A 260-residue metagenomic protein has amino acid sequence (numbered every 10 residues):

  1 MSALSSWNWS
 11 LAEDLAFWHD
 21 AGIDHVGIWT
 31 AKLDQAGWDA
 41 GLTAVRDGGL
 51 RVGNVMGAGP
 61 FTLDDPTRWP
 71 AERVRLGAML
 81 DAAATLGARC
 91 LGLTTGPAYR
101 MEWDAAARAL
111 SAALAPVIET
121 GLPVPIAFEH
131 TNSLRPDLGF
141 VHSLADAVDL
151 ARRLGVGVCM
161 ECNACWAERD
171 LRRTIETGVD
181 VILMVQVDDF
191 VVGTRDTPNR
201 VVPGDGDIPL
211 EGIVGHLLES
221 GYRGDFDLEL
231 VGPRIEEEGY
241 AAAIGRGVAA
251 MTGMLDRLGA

Functional and structural regions predicted by a protein language model:
M1-A88, L154-G157, D180, V187 (+1 more regions): N-terminal pre-domain/capping segments
L4-L11, I28-A40, P60-P70, A98-E102 (+5 more regions): Acidic-and-aromatic substrate-binding clefts and catalytic sites of carbohydrate-active enzymes
H25-V26, V55, I118-D207: Acidic/histidine-rich catalytic cores of soluble enzymes
Q35-D47, G77-A84, S111-E119, D170-D180 (+1 more regions): Short amphipathic alpha-helices and their capping/turn segments at secondary-structure boundaries
G48-L50, A88-R89, V124, S220-G224: A short helix->loop->beta-strand "cap" motif at the edges of active sites that frequently abuts
D65-G157, A167, A242, L258: Active-site acidic/histidine proton-transfer and metal-coordination neighborhood in alpha/beta enzyme cores
P198-D225: P-loop/Walker A phosphate-binding loop and immediately adjacent motor/lid segment at beta-alpha junctions
D225-V231: Short acidic/histidine-rich active-site segments
